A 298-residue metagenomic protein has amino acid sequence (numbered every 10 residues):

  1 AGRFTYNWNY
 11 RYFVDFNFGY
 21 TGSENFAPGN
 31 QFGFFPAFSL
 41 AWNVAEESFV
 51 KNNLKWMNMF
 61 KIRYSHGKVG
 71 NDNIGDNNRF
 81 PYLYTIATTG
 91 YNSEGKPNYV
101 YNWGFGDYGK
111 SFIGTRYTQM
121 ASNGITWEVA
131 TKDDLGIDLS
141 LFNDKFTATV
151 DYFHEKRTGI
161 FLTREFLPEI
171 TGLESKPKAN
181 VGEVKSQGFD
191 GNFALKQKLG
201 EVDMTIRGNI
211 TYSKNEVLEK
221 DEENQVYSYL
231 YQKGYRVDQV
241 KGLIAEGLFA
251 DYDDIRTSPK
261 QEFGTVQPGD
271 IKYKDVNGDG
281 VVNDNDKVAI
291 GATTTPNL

Functional and structural regions predicted by a protein language model:
A1, F166-A179, Y227, Y231-K233 (+1 more regions): Surface-exposed, low-complexity loop segments enriched in small/polar and acidic residues
A1-F26, Q31-S48, A130-K132, L141-A148 (+4 more regions): Surface-exposed extracellular loop regions of Gram-negative outer-membrane beta-barrel proteins
F13-G22, V44, G109-T118, R164-K176 (+1 more regions): Flexible, solvent-exposed coil segments and beta strand-coil junctions, predominantly the extracellular/periplasmic
G22, G70-D72, K156, Y212-E216: Feature marks short, surface-exposed loop/turn motifs that line or immediately flank catalytic pockets and channel
N43, S65-V69, N209-N215: Short glycine-rich beta-strand segments
V50-V129, K145-T147, D151-V184: Solvent-exposed loop/turn elements at secondary-structure boundaries
N77-K96, K198-T294: Conserved small-residue
D134-G136: Glycine-centered tight-turn and secondary-structure capping sites
